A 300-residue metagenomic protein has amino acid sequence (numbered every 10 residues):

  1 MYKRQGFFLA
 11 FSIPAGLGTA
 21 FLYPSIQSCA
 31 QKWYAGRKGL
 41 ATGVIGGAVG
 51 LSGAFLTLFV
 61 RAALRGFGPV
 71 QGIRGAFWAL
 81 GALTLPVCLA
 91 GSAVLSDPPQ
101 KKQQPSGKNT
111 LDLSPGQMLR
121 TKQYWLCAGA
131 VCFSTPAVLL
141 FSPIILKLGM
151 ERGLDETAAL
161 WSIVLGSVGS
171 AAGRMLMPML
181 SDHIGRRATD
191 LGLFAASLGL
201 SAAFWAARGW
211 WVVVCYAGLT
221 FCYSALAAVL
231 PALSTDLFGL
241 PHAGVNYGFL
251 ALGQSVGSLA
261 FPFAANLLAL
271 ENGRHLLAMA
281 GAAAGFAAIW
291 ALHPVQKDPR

Functional and structural regions predicted by a protein language model:
G6-F21, C132, W211-A225: Hydrophobic core of transmembrane alpha-helices in multi-pass small-molecule transporters, especially MFS/SLC-type
A20-Y34, A41-T42, A225-F238: Intracellular juxtamembrane helix-capping segments at the cytosolic ends of symmetry-related transmembrane helices
V44, G53-A54, L237-L270: A late C-terminal transmembrane helix in Major Facilitator Superfamily
R74-A93, R274-A291: Symmetry-related core transmembrane helices of the 12-TM Major Facilitator Superfamily/SLC fold
S96-L113, P299-R300: Flexible cytoplasmic inter-helical loops of multi-pass small-molecule transporters
G116-M179: Extracytoplasmic gate region of multi-pass secondary transporters
R174-G185, A269: Helix-to-loop junctions at the C-terminal end of transmembrane segments in multipass secondary transporters
A188-A203: Structural signature of the two symmetry-related core transmembrane helices
